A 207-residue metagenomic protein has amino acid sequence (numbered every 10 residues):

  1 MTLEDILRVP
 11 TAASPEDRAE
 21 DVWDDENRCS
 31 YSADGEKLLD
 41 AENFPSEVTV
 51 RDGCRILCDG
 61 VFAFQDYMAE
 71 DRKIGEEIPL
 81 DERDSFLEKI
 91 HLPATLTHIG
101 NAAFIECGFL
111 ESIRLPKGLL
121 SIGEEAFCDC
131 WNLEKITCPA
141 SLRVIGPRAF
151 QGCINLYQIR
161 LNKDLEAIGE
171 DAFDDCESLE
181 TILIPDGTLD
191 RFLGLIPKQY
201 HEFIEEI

Functional and structural regions predicted by a protein language model:
M1-S30, E36-I56, D66-H98, G108-S121 (+4 more regions): Structural signature of tandem-repeat unit edges
G60, G100-A103, G123-A126, G146-A149 (+1 more regions): Consensus positions within tandem repeat domains that build extended binding/scaffold surfaces
V61-Q65: Acidic, Ser/Thr
